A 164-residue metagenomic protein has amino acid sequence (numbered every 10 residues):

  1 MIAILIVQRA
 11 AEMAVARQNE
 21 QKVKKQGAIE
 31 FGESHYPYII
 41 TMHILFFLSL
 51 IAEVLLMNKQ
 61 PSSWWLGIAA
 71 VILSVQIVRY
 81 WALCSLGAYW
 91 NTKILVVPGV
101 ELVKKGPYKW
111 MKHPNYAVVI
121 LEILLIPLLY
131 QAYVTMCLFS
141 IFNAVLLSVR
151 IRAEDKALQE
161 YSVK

Functional and structural regions predicted by a protein language model:
M1-I4, Y38, M42, V71 (+1 more regions): Physicochemical signature of membrane-embedded alpha-helices that form the seven-helix bundle of GPCRs, emphasizing
A3-A16: N-terminal signal-anchor/start-transfer transmembrane helix
V7-A10, T41, L73, M111: Alpha-helical architecture
A16-H35, N58-K164: Cytosolic-biased juxtamembrane loops and peripheral soluble domains of multi-pass membrane proteins
F31-L45: Interfacial helix-start motif at the membrane-water boundary
S49-K59: Juxtamembrane "helix exit" motif at the C-terminal ends of alpha-helical transmembrane segments in multi-pass membrane
